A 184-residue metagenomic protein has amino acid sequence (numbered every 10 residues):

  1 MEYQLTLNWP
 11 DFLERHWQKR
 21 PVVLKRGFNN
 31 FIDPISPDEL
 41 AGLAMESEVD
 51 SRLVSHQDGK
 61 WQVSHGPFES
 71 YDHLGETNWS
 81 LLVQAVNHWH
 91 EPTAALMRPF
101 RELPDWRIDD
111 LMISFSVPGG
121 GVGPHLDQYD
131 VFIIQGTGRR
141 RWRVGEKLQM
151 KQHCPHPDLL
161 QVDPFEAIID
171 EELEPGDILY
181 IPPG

Functional and structural regions predicted by a protein language model:
M1-R15, F28-D177: Active-site region of the double-stranded beta-helix
Q18-P21: Non-catalytic, conserved peripheral segments adjacent to functional cores
